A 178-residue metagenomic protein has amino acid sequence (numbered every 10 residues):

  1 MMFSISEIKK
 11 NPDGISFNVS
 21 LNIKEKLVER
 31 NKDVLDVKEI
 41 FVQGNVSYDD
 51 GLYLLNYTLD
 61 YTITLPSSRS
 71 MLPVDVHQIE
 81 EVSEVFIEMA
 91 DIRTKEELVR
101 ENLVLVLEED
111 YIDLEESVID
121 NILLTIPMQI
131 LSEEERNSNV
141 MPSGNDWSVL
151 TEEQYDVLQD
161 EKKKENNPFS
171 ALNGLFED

Functional and structural regions predicted by a protein language model:
M1-K9, A90-D178: Charge-rich, low-complexity linker and terminal segments
M1-R69, P73: A positional/architectural concept
V19-L21, G44, Y57-L59, Q78-E84 (+2 more regions): A structural signal for short, well-ordered beta-strand segments
I23-E25, E84, E88-A90, M128: Non-catalytic surface loops within mature trypsin-like serine protease
K24, D36-I40, Y61-L65, D75-Q78 (+4 more regions): Short, low-complexity, polar/charged sequence segments that are solvent-exposed and flexible
P66-V99: Helix-adjacent hinge/juxtasegments
